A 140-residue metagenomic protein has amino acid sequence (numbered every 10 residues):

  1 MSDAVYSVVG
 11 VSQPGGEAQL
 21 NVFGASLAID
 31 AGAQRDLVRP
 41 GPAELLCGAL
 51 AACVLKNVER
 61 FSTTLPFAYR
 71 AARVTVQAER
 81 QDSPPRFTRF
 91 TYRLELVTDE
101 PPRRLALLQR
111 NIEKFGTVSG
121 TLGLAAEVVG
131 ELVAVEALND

Functional and structural regions predicted by a protein language model:
M1-G48, K56-D140: Extended beta-strand/beta-hairpin segments
